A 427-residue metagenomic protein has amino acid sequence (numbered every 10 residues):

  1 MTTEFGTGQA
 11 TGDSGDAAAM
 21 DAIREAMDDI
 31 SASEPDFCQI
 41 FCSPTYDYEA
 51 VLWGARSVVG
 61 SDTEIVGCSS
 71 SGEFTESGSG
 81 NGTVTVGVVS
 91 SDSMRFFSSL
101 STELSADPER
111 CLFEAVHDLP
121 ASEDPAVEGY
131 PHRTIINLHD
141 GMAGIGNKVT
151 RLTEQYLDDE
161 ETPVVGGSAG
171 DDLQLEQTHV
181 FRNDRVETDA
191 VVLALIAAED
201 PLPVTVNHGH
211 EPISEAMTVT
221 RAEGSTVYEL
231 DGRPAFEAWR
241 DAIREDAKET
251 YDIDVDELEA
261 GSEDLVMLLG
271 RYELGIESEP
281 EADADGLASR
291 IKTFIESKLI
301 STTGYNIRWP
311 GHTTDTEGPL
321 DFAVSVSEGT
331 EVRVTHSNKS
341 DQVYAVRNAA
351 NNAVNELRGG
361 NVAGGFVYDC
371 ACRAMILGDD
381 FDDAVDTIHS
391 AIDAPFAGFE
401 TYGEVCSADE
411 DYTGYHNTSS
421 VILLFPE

Functional and structural regions predicted by a protein language model:
M1-V58, D62-G378, D382-D383, H389-A391 (+1 more regions): Small-residue-enriched flexible segments
F396: C-terminal active-site "lid" helix and adjoining low-complexity regulatory extension at the edge of ATP-using catalytic
